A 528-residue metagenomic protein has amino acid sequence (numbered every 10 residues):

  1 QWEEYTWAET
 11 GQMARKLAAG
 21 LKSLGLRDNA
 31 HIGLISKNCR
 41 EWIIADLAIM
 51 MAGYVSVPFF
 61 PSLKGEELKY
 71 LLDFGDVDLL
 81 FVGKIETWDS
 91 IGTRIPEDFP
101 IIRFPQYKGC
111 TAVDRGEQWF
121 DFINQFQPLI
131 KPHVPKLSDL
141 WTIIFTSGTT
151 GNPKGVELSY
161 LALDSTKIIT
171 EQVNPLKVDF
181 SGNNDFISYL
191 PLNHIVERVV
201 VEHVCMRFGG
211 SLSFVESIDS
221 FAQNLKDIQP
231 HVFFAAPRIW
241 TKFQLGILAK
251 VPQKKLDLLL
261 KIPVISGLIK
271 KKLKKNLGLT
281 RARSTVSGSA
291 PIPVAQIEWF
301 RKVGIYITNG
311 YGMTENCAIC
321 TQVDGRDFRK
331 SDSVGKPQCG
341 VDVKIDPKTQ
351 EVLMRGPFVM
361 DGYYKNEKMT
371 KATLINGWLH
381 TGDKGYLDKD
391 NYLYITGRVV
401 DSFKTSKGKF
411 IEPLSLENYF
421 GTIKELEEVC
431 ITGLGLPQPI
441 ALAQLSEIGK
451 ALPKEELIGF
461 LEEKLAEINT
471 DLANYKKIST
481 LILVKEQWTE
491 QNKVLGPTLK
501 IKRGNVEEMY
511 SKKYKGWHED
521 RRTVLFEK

Functional and structural regions predicted by a protein language model:
Q1-C39, I43, L47, K64-K69 (+2 more regions): Conserved AMP-binding/adenylate-forming core of the ANL superfamily
E4-A8, W141-K167: Conserved AMP-binding A3 loop
L24, M51-D121, E447: Structural core segment of the AMP-binding/adenylate-forming
E86-L137, I247-N276: ANL superfamily adenylate-forming
N124-F145, N152, V178-D185: Conserved pre-ATP/AMP-binding loop-to-beta segment of ANL
D164-S188, L192-K272, R281, Y306: Conserved AMP-binding/adenylation subdomain of ANL enzymes
P337-C339, K344-D346, E351-T405, T422 (+1 more regions): Conserved ATP-binding/catalytic segment of the ANL
F403, E428-I431, E467-K528: Conserved C-terminal "lid"/linker of ANL adenylate-forming enzymes
